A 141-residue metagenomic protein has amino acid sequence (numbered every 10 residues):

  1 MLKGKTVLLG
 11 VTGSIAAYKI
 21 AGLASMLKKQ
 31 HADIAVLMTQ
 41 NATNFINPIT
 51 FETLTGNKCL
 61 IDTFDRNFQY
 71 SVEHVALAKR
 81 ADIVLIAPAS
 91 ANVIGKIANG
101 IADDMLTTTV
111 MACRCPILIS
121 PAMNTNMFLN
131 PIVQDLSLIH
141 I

Functional and structural regions predicted by a protein language model:
M1-Q40, I117-P121, Q134: N-terminal phosphate-binding or glycine-rich loops at protein starts, especially the Walker A/P-loop of NTPases
L37-I49: Glycosyltransferase specificity loop/lid
I46-N47, P121-V133: Glycine-rich, charge-decorated loop segments at or immediately adjacent to ligand/cofactor-binding or catalytic sites
E52-K96: Glycine-rich oxoanion-binding loops at beta->alpha junctions
A87-S90, P116-T125: Short beta-strands and strand-loop turn motifs
A91-A102, M127-N130: Glycine/threonine-rich flexible loop motifs
N99-C113: A short, gly/pro- and small-residue-rich
I139-I141: Conserved small/polar residues in nucleotide/adenosyl-binding loops
